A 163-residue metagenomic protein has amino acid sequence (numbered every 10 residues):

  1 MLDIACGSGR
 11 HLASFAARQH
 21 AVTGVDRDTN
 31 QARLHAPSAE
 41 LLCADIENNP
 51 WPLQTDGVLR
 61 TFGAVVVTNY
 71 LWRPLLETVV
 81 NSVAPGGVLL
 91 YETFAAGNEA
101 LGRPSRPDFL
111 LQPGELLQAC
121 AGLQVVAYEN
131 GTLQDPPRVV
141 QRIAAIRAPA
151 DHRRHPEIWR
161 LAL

Functional and structural regions predicted by a protein language model:
L2, S8-N48: Class I SAM-dependent methyltransferase SAM/SAH-binding core
P52-A64: A short acidic, Gly/Pro-enriched loop at the edge of an enzyme's catalytic core that lines a small-molecule cofactor
L71-V80: A short, conserved alpha-helix within the catalytic core of class I
V83-A84: Helix-to-beta-strand junctions that scaffold the AdoMet/dcAdoMet cofactor pocket in Class I SAM-dependent enzymes
G87-F94: Conserved beta-strand signature within the Rossmann-like core of class I S-adenosyl-L-methionine
D108-G122: Short alpha-helix
Q124-Q134: Conserved S-adenosyl-L-methionine
Q134-L163: Core SAM-dependent methyltransferase catalytic element
